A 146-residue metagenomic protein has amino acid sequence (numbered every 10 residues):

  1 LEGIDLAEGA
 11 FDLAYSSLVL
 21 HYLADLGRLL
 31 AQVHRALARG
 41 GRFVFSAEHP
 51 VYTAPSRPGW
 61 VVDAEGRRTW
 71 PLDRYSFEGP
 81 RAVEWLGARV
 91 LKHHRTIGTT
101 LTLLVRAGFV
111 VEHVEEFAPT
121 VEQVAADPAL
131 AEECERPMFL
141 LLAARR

Functional and structural regions predicted by a protein language model:
L1-E2, V51: Adenine-nucleotide cofactor-binding loop residues
E2-L13: A short acidic, Gly/Pro-enriched loop at the edge of an enzyme's catalytic core that lines a small-molecule cofactor
D12-G27: A short SAM/SAH-binding and catalytic strip from SAM-dependent methyltransferases
G27-R42: A short glycine-rich, Lys/Arg-flanked "PGG" loop and its adjoining helix->strand segment in the class I
R42-P80: Conserved class I S-adenosyl-L-methionine
A47, V51-A54, P58, E84-T99: Acceptor-substrate binding/catalytic loop of class I
G79-P80, L91-E115: Short alpha-helix
A107-F109, D127-R146: Core SAM-dependent methyltransferase catalytic element
